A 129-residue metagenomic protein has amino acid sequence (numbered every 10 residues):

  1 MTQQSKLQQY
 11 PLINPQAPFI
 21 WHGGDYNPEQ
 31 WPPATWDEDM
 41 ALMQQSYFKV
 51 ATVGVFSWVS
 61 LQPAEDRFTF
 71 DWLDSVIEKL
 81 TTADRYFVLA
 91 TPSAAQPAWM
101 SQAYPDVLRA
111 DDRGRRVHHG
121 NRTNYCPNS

Functional and structural regions predicted by a protein language model:
Q3-T35, A41-V50: An acidic-aromatic substrate-binding cleft motif
P11, D37-R116: Aromatic-lined substrate-binding rim segments of carbohydrate-active enzymes
W21-P33, G54-W72, V117-S129: The substrate-binding groove and active-site-proximal loops of carbohydrate-active enzymes, especially glycoside
